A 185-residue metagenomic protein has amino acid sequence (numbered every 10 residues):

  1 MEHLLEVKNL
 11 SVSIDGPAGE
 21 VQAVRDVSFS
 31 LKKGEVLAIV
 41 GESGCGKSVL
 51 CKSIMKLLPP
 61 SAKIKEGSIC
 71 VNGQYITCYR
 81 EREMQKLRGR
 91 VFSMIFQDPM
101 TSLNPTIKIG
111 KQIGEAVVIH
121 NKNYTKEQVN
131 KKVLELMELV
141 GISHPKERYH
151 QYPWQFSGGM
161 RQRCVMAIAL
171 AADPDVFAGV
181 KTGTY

Functional and structural regions predicted by a protein language model:
V40-G41: The feature captures the beta-strand-to-loop junction immediately N-terminal to the Walker
K63-Y75: Conserved ABC transporter NBD signature motif
Y75, E127-E147: Conserved ABC ATPase "signature" region
I76-S93, I119: ABC ATPase NBD coupling module
G89, W154, A172, G179: Conserved signature/switch motifs of ABC ATPase nucleotide-binding domains
I113, M166: Hydrophobic anchor residue at the start of the ABC signature
